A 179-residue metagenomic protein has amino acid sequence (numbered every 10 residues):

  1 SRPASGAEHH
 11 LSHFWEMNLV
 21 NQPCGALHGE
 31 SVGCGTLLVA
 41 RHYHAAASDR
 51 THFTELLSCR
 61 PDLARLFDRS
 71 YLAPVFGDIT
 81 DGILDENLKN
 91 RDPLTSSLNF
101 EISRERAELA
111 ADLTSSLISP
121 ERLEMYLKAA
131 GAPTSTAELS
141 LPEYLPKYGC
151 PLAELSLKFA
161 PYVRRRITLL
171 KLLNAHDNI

Functional and structural regions predicted by a protein language model:
S1-G35, V39-H44: Core active-site phosphate/anionic-ligand binding loop and the adjoining beta-turn-alpha structural block in enzyme
A47: Conserved catalytic-core segment of NTP-binding enzymes
R50-I179: C-terminal charged capping/lid subdomain of soluble metabolic enzymes
